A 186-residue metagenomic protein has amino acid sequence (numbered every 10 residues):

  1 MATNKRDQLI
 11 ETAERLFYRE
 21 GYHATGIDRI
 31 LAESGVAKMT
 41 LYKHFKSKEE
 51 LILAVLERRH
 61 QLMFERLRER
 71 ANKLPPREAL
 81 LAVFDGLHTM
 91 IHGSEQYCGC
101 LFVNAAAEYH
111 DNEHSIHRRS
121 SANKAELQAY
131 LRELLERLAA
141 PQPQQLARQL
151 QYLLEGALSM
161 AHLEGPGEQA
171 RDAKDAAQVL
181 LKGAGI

Functional and structural regions predicted by a protein language model:
M1-N4, G185-I186: N-terminal intrinsically disordered/low-complexity leader segments
K5-A13, I30, V55-R59, M63 (+1 more regions): Generic hydrophobic, amphipathic alpha-helix propensity
Q8, T12-E50: Helix-turn-helix
I10, L81, A125-Q128, R132 (+2 more regions): An amphipathic alpha-helix signature
K48, V55, R59-M63, V83 (+3 more regions): Hydrophobic/aromatic residues within well-ordered alpha-helical segments
A54, R68-Y97, R137, A147-L150: Hydrophobic alpha-helical connector segments
I91-R118: Amphipathic alpha-helical segments used for helix-helix packing
E113-A122, R137-A184: Hydrophobic/aromatic-rich alpha-helical bundle segments in the mid-to-C-terminal region
